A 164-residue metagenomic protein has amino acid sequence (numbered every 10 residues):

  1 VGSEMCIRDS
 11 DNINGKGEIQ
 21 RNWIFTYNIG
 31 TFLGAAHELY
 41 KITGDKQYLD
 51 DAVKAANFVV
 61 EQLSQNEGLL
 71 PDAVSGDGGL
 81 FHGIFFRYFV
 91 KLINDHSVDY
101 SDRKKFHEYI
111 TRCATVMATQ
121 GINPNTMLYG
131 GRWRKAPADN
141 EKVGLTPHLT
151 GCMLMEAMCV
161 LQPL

Functional and structural regions predicted by a protein language model:
V1-I7: Short, small-residue-biased leader/transition segments that mark boundaries at the very start of proteins
R8-N12, K54: Blade-edge beta-strand/turn elements of extracellular beta-propeller and related beta-sheet repeat scaffolds
N12-R21: Asp-box/BNR beta-propeller blade signature and adjacent active/binding-site loops in extracellular glycan-interacting
I24, Q47, A52-L164: CBM-like carbohydrate-recognition segments
L39-K46: Inter-helical turn/loop segments and adjacent helix faces that build the functional surface of alpha-helical bundle
